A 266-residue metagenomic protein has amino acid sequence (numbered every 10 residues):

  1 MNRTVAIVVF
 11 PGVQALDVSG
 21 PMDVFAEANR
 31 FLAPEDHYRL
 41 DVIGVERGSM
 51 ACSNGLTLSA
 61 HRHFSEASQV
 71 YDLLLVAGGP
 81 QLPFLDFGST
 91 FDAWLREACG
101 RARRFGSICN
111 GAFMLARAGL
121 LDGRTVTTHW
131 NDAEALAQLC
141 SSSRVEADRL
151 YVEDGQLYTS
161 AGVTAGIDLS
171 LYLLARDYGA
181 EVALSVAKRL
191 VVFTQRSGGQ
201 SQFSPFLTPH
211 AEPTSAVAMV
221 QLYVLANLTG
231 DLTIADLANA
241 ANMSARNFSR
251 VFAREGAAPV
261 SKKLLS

Functional and structural regions predicted by a protein language model:
M1-R117: N-terminal functional module of multi-domain proteins
P21, F91, G111, D132-A135 (+4 more regions): Internal, well-ordered alpha-helical segments in soluble enzyme and binding-protein domains
A33-L40, R144, Y178-S185: A short alpha-helix-loop-beta-strand transition element characteristic of N-terminal alpha/beta dinucleotide-binding
D122-L150, S185-V186, L190: A conserved active-site-flanking secondary-structure segment within enzyme catalytic domains
R149-R189: Conserved anion/nucleotide-ligand pocket segment
D177-L222, G230: Accessory alpha-helical/coil subdomains and C-terminal extensions that flank or cap enzyme catalytic cores
F206, M219, Y223-A226, G230-S266: Basic/polar phosphate-binding segments, predominantly the helix-turn-helix DNA-binding elements of transcriptional
